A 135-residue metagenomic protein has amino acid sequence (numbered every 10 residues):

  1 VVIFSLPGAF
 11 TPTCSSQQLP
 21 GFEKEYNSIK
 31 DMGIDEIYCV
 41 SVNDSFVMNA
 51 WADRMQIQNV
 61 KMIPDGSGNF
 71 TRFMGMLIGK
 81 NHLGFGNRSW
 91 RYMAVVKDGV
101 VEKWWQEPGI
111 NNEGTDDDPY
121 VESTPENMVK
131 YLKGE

Functional and structural regions predicted by a protein language model:
V1-E135: Chalcogenol-based redox active-site neighborhoods
